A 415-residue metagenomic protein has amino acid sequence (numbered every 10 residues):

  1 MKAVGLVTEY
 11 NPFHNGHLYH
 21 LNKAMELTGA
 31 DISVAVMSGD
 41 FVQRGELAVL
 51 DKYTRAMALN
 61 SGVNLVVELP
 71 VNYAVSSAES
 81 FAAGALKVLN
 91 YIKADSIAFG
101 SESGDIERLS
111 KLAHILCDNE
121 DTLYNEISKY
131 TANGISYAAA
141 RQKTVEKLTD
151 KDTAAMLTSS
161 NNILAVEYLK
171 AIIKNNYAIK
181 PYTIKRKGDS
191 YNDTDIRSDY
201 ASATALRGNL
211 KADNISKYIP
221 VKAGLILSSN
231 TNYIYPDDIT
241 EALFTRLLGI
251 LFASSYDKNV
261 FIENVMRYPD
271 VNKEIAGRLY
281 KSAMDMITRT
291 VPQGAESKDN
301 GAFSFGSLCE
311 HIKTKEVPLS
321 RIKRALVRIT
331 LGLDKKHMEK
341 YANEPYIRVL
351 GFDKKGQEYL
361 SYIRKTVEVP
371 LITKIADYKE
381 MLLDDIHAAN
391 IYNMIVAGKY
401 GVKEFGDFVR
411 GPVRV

Functional and structural regions predicted by a protein language model:
M1-K52: N-terminal catalytic cores of NTP/NDP-binding nucleotidyl/phosphoryl-transfer enzymes
L6-V7, V36-S38, V67-P70, Y182-I184: Short beta-strands and strand-loop turn motifs
L21-N22, A56, L86: Generic structural signal for well-ordered alpha-helices, preferentially at hydrophobic/aromatic core positions
T28-D31, V63, A94: Short, high-confidence coil segments that cap the C-terminus of an alpha-helix and link into the following beta-strand
E46-M57, S80-A83: Glycine-rich loop at the start of a catalytic domain that most often binds anionic cofactors/ligands
M57-V71: A glycine-rich helix N-cap at a beta->alpha junction
L69-V415: Active-site cores that bind ATP or allylic diphosphates and position pyrophosphate for catalysis
